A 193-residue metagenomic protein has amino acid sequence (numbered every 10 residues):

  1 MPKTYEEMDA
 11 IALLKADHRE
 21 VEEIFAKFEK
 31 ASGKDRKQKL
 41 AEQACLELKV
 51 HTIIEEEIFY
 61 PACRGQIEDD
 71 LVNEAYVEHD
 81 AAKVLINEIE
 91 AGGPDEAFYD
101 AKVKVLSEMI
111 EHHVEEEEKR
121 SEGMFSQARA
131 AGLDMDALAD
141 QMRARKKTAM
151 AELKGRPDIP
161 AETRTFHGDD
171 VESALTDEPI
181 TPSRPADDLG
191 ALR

Functional and structural regions predicted by a protein language model:
M1-R193: Small-residue-biased structural context
